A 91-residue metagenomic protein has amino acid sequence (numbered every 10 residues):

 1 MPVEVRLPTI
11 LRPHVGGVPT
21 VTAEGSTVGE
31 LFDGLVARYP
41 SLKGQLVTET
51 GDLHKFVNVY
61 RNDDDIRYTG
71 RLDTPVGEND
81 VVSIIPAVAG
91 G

Functional and structural regions predicted by a protein language model:
M1-G90: Ubiquitin-like/PB1-type beta-grasp interaction modules and other compact soluble beta-rich domains
